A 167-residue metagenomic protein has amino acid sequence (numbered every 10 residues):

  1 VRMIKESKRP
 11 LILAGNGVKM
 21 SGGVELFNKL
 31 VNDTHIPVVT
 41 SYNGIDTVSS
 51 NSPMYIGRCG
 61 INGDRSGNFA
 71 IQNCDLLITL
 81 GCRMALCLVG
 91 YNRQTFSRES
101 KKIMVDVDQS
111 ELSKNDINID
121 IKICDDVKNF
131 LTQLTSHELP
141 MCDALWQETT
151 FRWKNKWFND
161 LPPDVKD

Functional and structural regions predicted by a protein language model:
V1, S100-D167: Phosphate/pyrophosphate-binding active-site segments
K5-C74: Anionic-ligand anchoring segments at beta-strand to alpha-helix junctions in alpha/beta enzyme folds, i.e., glycine
P10, Y55, L77-I78, K102 (+1 more regions): Short, well-ordered beta-strand core segments
L13-A14, V39-S41, T79-L80, I123 (+1 more regions): General beta-strand structural signal in soluble alpha/beta enzymes
G15-N16, S41-N43, C82, V105-V107 (+1 more regions): Cofactor-binding loop segments of dinucleotide-utilizing enzymes, especially the Rossmann-like FAD- and NAD(P)+-binding
G22-L26, S49-M54, L88-N92, K114-I117 (+1 more regions): Short acidic, glycine/serine/threonine-rich loops at helix termini
G44-S49, A85-L86, Q109-S113, F130-L131: Short gly/pro/ser/thr-enriched loop/turn and capping motifs at secondary-structure boundaries
G60-E111, N118: Phosphate/diphosphate-binding loops
